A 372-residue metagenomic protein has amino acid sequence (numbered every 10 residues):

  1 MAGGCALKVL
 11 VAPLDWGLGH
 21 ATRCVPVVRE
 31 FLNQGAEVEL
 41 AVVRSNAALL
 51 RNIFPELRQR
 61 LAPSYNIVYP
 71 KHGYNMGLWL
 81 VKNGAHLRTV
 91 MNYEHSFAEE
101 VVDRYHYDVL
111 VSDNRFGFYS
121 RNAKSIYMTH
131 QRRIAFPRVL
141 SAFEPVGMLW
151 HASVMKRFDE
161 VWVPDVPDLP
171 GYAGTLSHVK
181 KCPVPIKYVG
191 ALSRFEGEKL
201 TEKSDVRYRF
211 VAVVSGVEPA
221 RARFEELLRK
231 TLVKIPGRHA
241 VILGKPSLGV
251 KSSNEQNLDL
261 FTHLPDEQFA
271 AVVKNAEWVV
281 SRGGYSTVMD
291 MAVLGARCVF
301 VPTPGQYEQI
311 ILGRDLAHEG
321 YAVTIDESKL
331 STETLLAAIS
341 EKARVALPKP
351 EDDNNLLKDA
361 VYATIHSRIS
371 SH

Functional and structural regions predicted by a protein language model:
A6, D15, N33-A85, D259-L260: Conserved nucleotide-sugar phosphate-binding/catalytic loop shared by glycosyltransferases and other
P13-V25, P219-A222: A short, glycine/small-residue-rich beta-strand->loop->alpha-helix junction that serves as a flexible
A21-F31, N46: Short amphipathic alpha-helix
V28, L176, K187-W278, V288 (+1 more regions): Donor-nucleotide binding loops and adjacent catalytic segments primarily of GT-B fold Leloir glycosyltransferases
L57, R121-Y188: Active-site-proximal region of nucleotide-activated glycan assembly enzymes, centered on histidine/acidic-rich loops
N75-G117: Conserved nucleotide-sugar donor-binding subdomain of glycosyltransferases
Q268-I311: A donor-sugar binding/catalytic signature common to diverse glycosyltransferases and related nucleotide-sugar
A337-H372: C-terminal amphipathic helix plus adjacent low-complexity, charged tail appended to glycosyltransferase catalytic
